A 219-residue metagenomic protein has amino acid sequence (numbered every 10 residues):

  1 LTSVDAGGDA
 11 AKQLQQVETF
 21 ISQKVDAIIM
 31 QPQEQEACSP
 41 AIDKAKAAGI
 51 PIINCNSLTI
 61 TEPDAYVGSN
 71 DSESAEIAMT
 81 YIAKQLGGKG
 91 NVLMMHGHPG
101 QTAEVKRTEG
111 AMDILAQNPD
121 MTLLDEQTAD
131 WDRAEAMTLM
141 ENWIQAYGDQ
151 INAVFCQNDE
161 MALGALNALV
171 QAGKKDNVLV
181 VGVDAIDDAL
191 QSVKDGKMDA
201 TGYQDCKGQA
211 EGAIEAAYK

Functional and structural regions predicted by a protein language model:
L1-K219: A residue-level marker of the well-folded mature domains of exported/periplasmic proteins
